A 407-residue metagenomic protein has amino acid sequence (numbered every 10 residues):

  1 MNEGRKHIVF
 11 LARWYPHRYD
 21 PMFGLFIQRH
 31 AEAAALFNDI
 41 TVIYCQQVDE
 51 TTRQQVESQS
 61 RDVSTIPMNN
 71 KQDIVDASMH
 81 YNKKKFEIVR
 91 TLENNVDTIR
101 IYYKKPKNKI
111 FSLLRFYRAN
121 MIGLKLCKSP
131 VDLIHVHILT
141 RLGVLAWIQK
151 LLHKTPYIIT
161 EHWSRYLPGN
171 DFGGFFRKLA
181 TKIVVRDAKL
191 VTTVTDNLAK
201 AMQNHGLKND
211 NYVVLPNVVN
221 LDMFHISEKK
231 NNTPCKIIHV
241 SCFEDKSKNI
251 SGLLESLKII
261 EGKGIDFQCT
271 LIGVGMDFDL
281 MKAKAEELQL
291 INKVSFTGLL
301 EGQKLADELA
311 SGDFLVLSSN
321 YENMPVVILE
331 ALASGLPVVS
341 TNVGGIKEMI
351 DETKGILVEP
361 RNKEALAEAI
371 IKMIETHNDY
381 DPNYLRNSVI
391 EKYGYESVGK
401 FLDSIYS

Functional and structural regions predicted by a protein language model:
M1-F86, L92: N-terminal subdomain of nucleotide-sugar transferases
V9, K230-K248, L254-K258: Conserved donor-binding/catalytic core segment of Leloir-type glycosyltransferases
Y15-R18, Y157-G174, D187-L190: A short, histidine- and acid-enriched strand-loop-helix "catalytic/donor-clamping" loop that lines the nucleotide-sugar
N197, V218: Carbohydrate-associated surface elements
I238, I250, L254-F296, Q303-K304: A conserved nucleotide-sugar
N320: Aromatic "clamp/platform" in nucleotide-sugar-dependent glycosyltransferases that forms part of the donor/acceptor
P337-S340: Short hydrophobic beta-strand element within catalytic cores of glycosyltransferases and related nucleotide-activated
E352, I356-K363, K372-N378: Conserved acidic donor-binding segment of nucleotide-sugar-dependent glycosyltransferases
